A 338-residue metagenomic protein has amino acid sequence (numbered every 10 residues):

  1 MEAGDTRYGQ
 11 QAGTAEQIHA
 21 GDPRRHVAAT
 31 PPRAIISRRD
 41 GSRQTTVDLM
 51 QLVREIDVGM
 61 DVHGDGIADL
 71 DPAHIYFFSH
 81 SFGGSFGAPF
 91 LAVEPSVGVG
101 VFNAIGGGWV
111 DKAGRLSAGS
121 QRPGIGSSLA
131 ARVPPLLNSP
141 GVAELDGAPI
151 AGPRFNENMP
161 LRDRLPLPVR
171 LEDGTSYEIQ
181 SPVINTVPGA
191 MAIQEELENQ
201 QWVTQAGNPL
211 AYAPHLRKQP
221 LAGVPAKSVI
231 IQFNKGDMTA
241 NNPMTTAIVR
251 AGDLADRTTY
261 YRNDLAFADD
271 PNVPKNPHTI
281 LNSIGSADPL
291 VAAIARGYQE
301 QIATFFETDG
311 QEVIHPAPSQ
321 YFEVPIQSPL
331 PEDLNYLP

Functional and structural regions predicted by a protein language model:
M1-V53: Cap/lid segment of the alpha/beta-hydrolase catalytic domain
E2-A3, R7, F82-G84, G106-W109 (+1 more regions): Solvent-exposed loop/turn segments at secondary-structure junctions within structured extracellular/periplasmic domains
R33, S37, G41-Q44, P95-V99 (+1 more regions): C-terminal subdomain of alpha/beta-hydrolase-fold enzymes, centered on the catalytic histidine and its supporting
Q44, D48-Q51, F77, S85-F86 (+1 more regions): Extracytoplasmic/secreted proteins, especially bacterial periplasmic and envelope-associated proteins
E55-D65: Conserved helix-loop functional segments at active or binding sites
D65, A73, Y212-L216: Flexible, glycine/threonine-enriched loop-and-boundary segments that flank and lead into catalytic domains of large
G66-G83: Alpha/beta-hydrolase fold nucleophile elbow
F78-P95, G100, I248: Short glycine-enriched nucleophile-adjacent loop and the immediately C-terminal alpha-helix near the catalytic center
